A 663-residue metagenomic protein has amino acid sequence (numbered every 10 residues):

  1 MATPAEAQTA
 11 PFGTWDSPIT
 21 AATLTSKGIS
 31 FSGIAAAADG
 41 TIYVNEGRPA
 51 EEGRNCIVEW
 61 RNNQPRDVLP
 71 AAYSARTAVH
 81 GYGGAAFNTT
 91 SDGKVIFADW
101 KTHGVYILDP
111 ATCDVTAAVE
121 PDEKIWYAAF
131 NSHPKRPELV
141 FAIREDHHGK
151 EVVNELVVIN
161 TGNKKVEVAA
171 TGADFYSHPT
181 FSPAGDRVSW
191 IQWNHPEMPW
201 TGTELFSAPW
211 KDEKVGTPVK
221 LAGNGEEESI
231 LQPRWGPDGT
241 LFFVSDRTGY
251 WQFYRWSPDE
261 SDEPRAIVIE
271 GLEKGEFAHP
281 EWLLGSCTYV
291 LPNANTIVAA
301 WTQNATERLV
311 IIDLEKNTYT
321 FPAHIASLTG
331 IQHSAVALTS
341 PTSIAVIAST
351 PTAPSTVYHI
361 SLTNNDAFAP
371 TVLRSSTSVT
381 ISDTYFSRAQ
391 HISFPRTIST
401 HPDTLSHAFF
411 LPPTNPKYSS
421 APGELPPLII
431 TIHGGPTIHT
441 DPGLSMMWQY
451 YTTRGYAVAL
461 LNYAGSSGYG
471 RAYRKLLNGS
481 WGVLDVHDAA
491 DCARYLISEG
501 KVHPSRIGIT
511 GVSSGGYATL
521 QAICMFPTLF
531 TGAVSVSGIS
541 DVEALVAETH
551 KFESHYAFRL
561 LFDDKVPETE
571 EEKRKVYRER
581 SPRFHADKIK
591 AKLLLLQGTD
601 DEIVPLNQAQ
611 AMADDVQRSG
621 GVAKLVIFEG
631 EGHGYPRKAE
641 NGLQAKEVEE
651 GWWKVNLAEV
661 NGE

Functional and structural regions predicted by a protein language model:
M1-T41, C56: Sequence/structural signature of beta-propeller modules and their immediately flanking N-terminal secretory/stalk
Q8, S30-A35, N45-E46, R54-I57 (+8 more regions): Non-catalytic accessory segments flanking enzyme active sites
S17-T25, R66-T77, D114-E120, K165-A170 (+4 more regions): A short beta-strand motif characteristic of beta-propeller blades
S26-A37, T41, S74-V95, E123-L139 (+9 more regions): Conserved beta-propeller blade repeats
E46-C56, A75-G81, F97-V105, E120-Y127 (+10 more regions): A flexible loop/linker signature enriched in serine peptidases of the S9 family
R61-N63, D109-C113, N160-K164, W210-E213 (+3 more regions): Short loop/turn segments that connect beta-strands within beta-propeller blades
S376, T380-S505, V512-S513, A547: Cap/lid segment of the alpha/beta-hydrolase catalytic domain
Y463-E663: Active-site-proximal cap/loop segments of hydrolase catalytic domains
